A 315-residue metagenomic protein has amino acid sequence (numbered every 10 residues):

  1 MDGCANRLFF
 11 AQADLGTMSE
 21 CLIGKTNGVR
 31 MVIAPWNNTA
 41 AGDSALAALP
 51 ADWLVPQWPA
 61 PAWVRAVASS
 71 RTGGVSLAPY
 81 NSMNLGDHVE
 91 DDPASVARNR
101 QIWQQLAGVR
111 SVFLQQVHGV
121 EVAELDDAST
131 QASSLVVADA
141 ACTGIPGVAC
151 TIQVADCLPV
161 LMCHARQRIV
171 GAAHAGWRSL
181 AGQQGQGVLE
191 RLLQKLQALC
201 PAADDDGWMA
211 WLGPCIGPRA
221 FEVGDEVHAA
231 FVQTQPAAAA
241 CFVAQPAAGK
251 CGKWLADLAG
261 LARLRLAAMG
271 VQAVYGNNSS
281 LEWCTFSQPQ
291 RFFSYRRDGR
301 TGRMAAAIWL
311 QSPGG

Functional and structural regions predicted by a protein language model:
D2-G315: Active-site microenvironment for binding and transforming phosphate-containing groups
